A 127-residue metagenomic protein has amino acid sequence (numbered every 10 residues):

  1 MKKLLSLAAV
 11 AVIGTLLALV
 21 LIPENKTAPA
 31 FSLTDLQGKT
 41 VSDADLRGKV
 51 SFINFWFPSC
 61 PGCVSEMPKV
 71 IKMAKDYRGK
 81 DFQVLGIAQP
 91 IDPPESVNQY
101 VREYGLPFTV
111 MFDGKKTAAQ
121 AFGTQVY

Functional and structural regions predicted by a protein language model:
M1-T34: N-terminal targeting signals for export/organelle localization
T27-P29, Q83, F108, V126: Envelope-exposed proteins and targeting segments
A30-S51, Y77: A short beta-strand-turn-helix
F52-I53, V84: Hydrophobic beta-strand anchors of alpha/beta hydrolase catalytic cores
F55-K72: Conserved redox-active cysteine motifs that mediate thiol-disulfide chemistry, especially di-cysteine Cys-X(1-2)-Cys
A74-Y77, V101: Conserved hydrophobic residues forming the short capping helix/wall of the S-adenosyl-L-methionine
D81-P94, L106-K116: Thiol-based oxidoreductase modules, predominantly thioredoxin-like and allied folds used for disulfide exchange
Q99-P107, D113-Y127: Thiol/disulfide oxidoreductase modules built on the thioredoxin-like
